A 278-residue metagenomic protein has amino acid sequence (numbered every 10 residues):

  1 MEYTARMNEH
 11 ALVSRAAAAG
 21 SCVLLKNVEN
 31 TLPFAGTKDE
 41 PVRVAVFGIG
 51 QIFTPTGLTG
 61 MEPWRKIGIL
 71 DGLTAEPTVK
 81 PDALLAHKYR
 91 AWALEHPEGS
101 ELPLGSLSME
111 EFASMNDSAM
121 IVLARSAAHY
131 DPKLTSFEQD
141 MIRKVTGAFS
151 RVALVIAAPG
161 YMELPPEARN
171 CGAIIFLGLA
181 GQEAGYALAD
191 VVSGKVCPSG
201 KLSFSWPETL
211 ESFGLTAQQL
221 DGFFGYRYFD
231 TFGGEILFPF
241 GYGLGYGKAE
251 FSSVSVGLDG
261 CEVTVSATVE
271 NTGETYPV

Functional and structural regions predicted by a protein language model:
M1-V278: C-terminal non-catalytic regions of proteins with extracellular/luminal or membrane-system context
